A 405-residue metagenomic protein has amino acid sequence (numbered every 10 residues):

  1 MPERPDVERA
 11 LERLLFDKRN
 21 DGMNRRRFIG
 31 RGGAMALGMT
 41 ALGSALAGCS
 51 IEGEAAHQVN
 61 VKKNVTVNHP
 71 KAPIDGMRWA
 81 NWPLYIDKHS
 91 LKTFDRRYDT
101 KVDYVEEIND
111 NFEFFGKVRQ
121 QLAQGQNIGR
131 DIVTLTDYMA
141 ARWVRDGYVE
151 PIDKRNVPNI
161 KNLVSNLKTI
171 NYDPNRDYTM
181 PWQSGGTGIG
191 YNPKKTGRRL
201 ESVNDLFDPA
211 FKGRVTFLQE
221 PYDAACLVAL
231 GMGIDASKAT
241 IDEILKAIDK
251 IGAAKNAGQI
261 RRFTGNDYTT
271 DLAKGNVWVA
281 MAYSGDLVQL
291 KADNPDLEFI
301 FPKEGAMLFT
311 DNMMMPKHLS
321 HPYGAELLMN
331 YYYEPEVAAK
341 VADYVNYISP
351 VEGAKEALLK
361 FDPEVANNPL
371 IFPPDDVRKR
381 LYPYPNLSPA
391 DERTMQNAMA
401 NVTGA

Functional and structural regions predicted by a protein language model:
M1-R27, T40-A41: N-terminal secretory signal peptides
D21-G30, M39-K63: N-terminal twin-arginine translocation
V59-A141: Early extracytoplasmic/lumenal segment of secretory-pathway proteins
A80-K88, E107-F112, G129-R130, T134-N276: Extracytoplasmic ligand-binding site segments that recognize negatively charged/polar headgroups
G188-K195, A229-I234, F309-G324, M329 (+1 more regions): A bilobed periplasmic-binding-protein/Venus flytrap-type ligand-binding module shared by bacterial periplasmic
L245-A254, R262, D293-K317: Periplasmic-binding protein-like
P316-K379: Mature extracytoplasmic/periplasmic domains
D375-A405: Conserved C-terminal helix/tail region of periplasmic/extracytoplasmic solute-binding proteins
